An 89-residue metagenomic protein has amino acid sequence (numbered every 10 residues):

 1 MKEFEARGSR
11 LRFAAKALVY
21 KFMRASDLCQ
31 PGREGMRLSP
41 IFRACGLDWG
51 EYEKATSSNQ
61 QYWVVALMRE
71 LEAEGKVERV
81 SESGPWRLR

Functional and structural regions predicted by a protein language model:
M1-L28: Long, low-complexity, charged/polar intrinsically disordered regions in eukaryotic proteins
P31-G32, G46-V64: Short, positively charged loop/turn segments that connect secondary-structure elements
R37-F42: A short acidic, leucine-rich amphipathic alpha-helix
V65-R69: Short, hydrophobic-biased segments on the C-terminal half of alpha helices that form "recognition helices"
E72-E82: A short, conserved structural fragment
E82-R89: Short, cationic-aromatic polyanion-contact patches
